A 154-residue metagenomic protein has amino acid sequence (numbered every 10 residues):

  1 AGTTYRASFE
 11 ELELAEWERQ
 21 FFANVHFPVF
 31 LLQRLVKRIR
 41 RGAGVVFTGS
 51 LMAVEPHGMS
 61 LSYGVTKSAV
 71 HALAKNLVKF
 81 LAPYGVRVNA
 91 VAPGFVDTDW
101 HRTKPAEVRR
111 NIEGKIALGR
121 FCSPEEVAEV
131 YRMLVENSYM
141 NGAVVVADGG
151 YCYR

Functional and structural regions predicted by a protein language model:
A1-Y5, G149-G150: Conserved NAD(P)H cofactor-binding loop of Rossmann-fold oxidoreductase domains
S8-F9, E16-F21, H101, V108 (+1 more regions): Substrate-binding pocket helix/loop in short-chain dehydrogenase/reductase
L32, T66, A74: Active-site helix of classical SDR
K37, K79-P83: Alpha-helical segment proximal to the catalytic Tyr-Lys
R38, R120-A147, C152: C-terminal substrate-recognition "lid" of short-chain dehydrogenase/reductases
S50: Residue(s) in the substrate-gating loop at a strand-loop-helix junction that position the organic substrate next
A82, R87, N141-G142: Short, small/polar-rich loop/turn modules that mediate ligand/substrate recognition or access, typified
